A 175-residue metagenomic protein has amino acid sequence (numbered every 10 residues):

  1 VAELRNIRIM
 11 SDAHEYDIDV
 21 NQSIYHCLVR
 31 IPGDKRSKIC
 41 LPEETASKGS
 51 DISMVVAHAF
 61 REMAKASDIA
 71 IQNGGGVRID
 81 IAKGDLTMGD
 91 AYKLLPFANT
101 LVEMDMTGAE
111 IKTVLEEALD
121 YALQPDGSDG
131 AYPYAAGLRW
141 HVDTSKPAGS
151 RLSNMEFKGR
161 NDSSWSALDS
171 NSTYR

Functional and structural regions predicted by a protein language model:
V1-D85, P147: A short C-terminal boundary segment appended to hydrolase-like catalytic domains
S50-R175: Feature captures C-terminal
